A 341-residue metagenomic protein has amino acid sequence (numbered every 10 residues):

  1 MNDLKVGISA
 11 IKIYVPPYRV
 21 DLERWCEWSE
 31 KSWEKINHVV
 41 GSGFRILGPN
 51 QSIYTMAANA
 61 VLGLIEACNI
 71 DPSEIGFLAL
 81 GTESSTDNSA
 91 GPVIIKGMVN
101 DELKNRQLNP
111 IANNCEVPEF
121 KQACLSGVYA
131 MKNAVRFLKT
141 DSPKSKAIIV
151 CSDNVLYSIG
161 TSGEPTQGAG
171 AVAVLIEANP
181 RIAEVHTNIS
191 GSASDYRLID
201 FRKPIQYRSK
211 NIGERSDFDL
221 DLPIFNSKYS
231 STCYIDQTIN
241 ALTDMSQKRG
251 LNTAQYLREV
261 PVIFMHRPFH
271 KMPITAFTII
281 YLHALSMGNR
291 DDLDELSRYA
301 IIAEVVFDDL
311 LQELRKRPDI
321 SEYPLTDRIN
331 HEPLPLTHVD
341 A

Functional and structural regions predicted by a protein language model:
M1-I53, G163-D244, R249: Condensing-enzyme catalytic core mediating Claisen C-C bond formation in acyl metabolism
I8-A10, I36, L64, I75-L78 (+4 more regions): Buried hydrophobic positions in well-ordered alpha/beta secondary-structure cores of metabolic enzymes
K12-Y14, G81-T86, K121-S126, V150-Y157 (+1 more regions): Acidic, glycine-rich active-site loops and adjacent beta-strand->loop/helix elements that engage anionic groups
K35-T55, S84-K146, L282-A341: Conserved catalytic cysteine-centered active-site region of acyl-thioester-dependent Claisen-condensing enzymes
A60-G76, I239-E259, T278-H283: Phosphate/pyrophosphate-binding loops at sites that engage ATP/ADP/AMP, CoA/4′-phosphopantetheine, polyphosphate
D71-F77, R106, N113, S145-K146 (+1 more regions): Short acidic capping loops at alpha-helix termini that bridge into adjacent secondary structure
K139-V174, N179: Flexible, glycine-rich active-site loops centered on histidine and acidic residues that chelate a metal or position
S230, I235-Q237, T253, E259-A276: Long, repeat-rich segments with strong aromatic
